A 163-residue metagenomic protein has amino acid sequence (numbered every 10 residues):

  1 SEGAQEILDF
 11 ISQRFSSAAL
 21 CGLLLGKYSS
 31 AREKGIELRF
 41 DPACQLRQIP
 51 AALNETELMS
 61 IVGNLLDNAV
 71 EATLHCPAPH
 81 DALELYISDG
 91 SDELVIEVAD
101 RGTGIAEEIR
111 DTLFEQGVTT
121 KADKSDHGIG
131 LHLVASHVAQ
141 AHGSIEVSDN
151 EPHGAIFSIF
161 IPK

Functional and structural regions predicted by a protein language model:
I11-K34: Short beta-to-alpha transition helix within the HATPase_c
S12, R39-I61: Conserved short strand/loop->alpha-helix "switch" segment adjacent to the catalytic nucleotide/phosphoryl-transfer site
E55-A78: Conserved ATP-binding N-box helix of the HATPase_c
H80-D92: Short beta-strand/loop element within the Bergerat-fold HATPase_c
D100: Acidic ATP/Mg2+-coordinating residue in the GHKL
I105-G117: Short conserved segment of the HATPase_c
L133-H142: Conserved glycine-/histidine-rich ATP-lid loop and adjacent helix of the Bergerat-fold HATPase_c
H142-D149: Glycine-rich ATP-binding loops of the HATPase_c
